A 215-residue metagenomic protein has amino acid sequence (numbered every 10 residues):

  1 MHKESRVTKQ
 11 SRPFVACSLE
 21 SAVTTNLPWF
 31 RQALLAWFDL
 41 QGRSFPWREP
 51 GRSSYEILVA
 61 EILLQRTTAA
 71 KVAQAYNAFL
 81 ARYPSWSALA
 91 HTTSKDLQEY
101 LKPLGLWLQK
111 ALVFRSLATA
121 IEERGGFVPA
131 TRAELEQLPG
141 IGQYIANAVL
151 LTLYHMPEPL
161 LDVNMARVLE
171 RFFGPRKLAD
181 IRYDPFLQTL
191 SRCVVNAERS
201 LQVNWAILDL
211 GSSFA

Functional and structural regions predicted by a protein language model:
S5-R6: Positively charged N-terminal leader segments that act as targeting/secretion signals
K9-R12, A22: A cross-taxon signal for low-complexity, glycine/charged-rich
N26-P28, Q32-A33, W37-A215: Catalytic cores of DNA base-excision repair glycosylases
